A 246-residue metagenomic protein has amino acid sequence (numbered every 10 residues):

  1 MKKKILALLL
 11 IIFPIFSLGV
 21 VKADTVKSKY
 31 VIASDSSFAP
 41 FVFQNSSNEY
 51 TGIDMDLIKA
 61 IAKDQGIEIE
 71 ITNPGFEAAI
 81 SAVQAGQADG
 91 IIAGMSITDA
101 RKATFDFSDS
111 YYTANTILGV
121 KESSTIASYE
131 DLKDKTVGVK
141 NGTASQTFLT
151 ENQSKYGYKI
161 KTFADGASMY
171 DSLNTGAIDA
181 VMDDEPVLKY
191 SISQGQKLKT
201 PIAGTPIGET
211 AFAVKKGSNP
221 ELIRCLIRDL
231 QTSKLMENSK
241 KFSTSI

Functional and structural regions predicted by a protein language model:
M1-K4: Positively charged n-region of N-terminal signal peptides that target proteins for export
I15-V26: Sec-dependent signal peptide cleavage junction
T25-M95, T162: Extracytoplasmic small-molecule ligand-binding "clamshell" domains of the periplasmic binding protein/Venus flytrap
S36, Y112-V120, E185, K189-R228: Periplasmic-binding protein-like
S36-A39, Y50-K63, M95, N115-G166 (+1 more regions): Bilobed "Venus flytrap"/periplasmic-binding protein-like clamshell domains and structurally analogous long
M55-D64, I126, E130-T136, N141-A144 (+2 more regions): Extended ligand-binding regions for polar small-molecule ligands
E68, A144-A164, G195-G204, I227-I246: Ligand-binding clefts/hinges and TM-proximal coupling segments of bilobed small-molecule sensing domains
A78-S81, M95-T104, T150-E151, S172-T175 (+1 more regions): A ligand-binding cleft/hinge motif common to bilobed small-molecule-binding domains
